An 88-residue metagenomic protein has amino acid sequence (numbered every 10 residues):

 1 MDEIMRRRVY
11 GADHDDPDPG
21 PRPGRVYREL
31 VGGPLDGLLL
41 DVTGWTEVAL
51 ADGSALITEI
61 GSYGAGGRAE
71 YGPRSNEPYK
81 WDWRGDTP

Functional and structural regions predicted by a protein language model:
M1-P88: Domain-length accessory/inserted modules outside core catalytic folds
